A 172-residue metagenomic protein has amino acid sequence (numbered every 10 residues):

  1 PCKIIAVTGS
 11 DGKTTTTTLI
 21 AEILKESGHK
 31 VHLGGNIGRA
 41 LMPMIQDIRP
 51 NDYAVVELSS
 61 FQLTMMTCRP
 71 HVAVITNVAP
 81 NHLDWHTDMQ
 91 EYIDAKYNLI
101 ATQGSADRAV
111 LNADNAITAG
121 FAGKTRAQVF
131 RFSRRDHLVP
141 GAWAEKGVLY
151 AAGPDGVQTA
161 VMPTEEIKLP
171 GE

Functional and structural regions predicted by a protein language model:
P1-A113, I117-Q128, W143-A144, G153: Phosphate-binding loop of NTP-binding sites
T87-Q90, A127-E172: Adenine nucleotide phosphate-binding catalytic loops in nucleotide-utilizing enzymes
